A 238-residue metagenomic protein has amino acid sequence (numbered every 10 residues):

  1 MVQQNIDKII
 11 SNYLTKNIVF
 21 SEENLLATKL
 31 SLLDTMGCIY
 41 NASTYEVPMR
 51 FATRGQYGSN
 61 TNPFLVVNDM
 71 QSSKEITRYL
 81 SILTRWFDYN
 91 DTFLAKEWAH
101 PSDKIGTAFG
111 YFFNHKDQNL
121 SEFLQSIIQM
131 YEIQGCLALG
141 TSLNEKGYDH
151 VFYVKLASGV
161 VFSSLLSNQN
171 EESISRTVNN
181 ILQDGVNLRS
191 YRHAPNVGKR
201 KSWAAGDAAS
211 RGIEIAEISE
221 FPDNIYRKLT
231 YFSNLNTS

Functional and structural regions predicted by a protein language model:
M1-S238: N-terminal core-entry segment
